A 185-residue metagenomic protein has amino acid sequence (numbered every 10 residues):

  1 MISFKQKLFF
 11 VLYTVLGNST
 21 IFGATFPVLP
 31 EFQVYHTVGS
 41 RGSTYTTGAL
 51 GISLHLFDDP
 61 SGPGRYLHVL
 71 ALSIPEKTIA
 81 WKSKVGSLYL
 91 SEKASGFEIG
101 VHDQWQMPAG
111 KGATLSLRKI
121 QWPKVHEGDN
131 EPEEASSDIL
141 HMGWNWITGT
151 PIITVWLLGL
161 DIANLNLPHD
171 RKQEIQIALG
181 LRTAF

Functional and structural regions predicted by a protein language model:
M1-P27, F185: Cleavable N-terminal export/targeting peptides
T20-G86: Short glycine/proline- and aromatic-enriched beta-strand/turn motifs that initiate or cap beta-hairpins
F22-V28, L56-L67, Q104-A113, W146-L157 (+1 more regions): Short loop/turn motifs that connect adjacent beta-strands in outer-membrane beta-barrel proteins
V28-V34, L67-I74, I99, A113-L117 (+3 more regions): Membrane-embedded beta-strand positions of outer-membrane beta-barrel proteins
V34-S40, L56, A71-A80, W105 (+4 more regions): Transmembrane beta-strands of outer-membrane beta-barrel pores
V38-G42, P75-A94, W122-S136, N166-D170: Flexible, solvent-exposed loop segments that connect beta-strands
G48-L54, I99-V101, L140-W144, I177-L179: Membrane-embedded beta-strands of outer-membrane beta-barrel proteins, especially the hydrophobic/small aromatic
K172-F185: Outer-membrane beta-barrel "beta-signal"
